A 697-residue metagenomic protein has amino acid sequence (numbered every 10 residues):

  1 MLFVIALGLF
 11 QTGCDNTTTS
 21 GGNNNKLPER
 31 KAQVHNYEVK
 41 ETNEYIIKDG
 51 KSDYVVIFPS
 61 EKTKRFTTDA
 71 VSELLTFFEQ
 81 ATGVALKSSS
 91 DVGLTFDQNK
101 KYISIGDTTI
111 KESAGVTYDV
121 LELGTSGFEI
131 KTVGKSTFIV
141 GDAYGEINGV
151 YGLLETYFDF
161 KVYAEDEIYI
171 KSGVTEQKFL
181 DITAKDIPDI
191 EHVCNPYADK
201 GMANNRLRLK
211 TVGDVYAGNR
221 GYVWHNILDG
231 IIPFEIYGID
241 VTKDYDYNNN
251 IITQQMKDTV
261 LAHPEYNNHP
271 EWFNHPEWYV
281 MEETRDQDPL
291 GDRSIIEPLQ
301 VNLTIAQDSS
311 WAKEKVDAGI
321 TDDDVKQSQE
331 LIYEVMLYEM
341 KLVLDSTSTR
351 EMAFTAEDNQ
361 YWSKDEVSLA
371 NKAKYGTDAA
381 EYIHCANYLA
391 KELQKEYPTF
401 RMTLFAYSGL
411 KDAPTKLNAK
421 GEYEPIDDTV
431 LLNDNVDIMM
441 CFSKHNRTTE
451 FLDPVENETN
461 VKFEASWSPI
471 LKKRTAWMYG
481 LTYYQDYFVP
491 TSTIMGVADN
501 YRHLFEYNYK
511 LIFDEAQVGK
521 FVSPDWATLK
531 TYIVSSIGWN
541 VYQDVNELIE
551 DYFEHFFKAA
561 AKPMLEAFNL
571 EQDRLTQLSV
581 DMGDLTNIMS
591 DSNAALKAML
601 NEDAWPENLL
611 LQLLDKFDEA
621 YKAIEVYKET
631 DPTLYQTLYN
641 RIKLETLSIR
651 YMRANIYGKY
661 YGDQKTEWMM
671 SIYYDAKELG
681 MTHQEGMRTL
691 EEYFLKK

Functional and structural regions predicted by a protein language model:
F10-G13: C-terminal motif of bacterial Sec signal peptides marking the signal peptidase cleavage site
D15-T17: Bacterial signal peptide processing site
G21-E129, A164-E167, V174-T183: Acidic, contiguous N-terminal accessory segments
D53, E61, A70-E73, F77 (+5 more regions): Feature activates predominantly on carbohydrate-active enzymes
D324-Q327, L331-I332, K341-L342, L452-E566 (+1 more regions): Structured mid-domain segments that build the active-site/substrate or prosthetic-cofactor binding neighborhood
A386-K416, R474-Y483, I512-E515: Aromatic-lined carbohydrate-recognition surfaces of secreted/lumenal glycan-active proteins
M402, A406-S443, F488-T493, V522-K530: Substrate-binding cleft/loops of secretory-pathway carbohydrate-active enzymes
S536-K697: Catalytic domains of carbohydrate-active enzymes that cleave complex glycans
